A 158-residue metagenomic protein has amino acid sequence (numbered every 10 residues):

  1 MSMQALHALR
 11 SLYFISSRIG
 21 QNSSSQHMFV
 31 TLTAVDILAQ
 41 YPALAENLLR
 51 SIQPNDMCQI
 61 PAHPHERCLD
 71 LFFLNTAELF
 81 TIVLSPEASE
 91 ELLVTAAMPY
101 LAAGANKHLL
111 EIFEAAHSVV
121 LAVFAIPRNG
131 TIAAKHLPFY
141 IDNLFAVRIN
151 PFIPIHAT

Functional and structural regions predicted by a protein language model:
M1-T31, Y41-T81, L93-Y100, L110-V120 (+1 more regions): HEAT-repeat alpha-solenoid elements in large eukaryotic scaffold proteins
L84-E91, T131-A133: Short, hydrophobic/charged alpha-helical patches characteristic of ARM/HEAT alpha-solenoid repeats and analogous
L92, A96, V120, K135 (+1 more regions): Cys/His-enriched low-complexity segments
A103: Short basic (Lys/Arg) and small-residue
A125-T158: Long alpha-helical HEAT/HEAT-like repeat alpha-solenoid scaffolds in very large eukaryotic proteins, especially those
